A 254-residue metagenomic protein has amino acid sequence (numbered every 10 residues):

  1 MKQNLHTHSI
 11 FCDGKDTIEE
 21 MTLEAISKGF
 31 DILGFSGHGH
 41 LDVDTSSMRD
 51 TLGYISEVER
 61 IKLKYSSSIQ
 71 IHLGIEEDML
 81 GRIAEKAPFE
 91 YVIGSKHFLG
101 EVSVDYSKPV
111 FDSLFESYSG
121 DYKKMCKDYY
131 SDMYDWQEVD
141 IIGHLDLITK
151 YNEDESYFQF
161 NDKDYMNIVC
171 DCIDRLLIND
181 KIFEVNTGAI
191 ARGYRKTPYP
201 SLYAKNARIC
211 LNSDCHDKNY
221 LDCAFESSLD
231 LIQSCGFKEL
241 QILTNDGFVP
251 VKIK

Functional and structural regions predicted by a protein language model:
M1-M79, K86, T149-K163, D171-C172 (+4 more regions): An N-terminally biased module of ancient metal coordination in phosphate/nucleic-acid-related enzymes
K2-N4, I32-G34, S68-G74, E90-I93 (+4 more regions): Structural preference for beta-strand elements that scaffold enzyme active sites
M21, A25, M133-W136, L176 (+2 more regions): Generic structural signal for hydrophobic
S47-I178: Extended substrate/RNA-proximal surfaces in nucleic-acid metabolism proteins
I75-E77, V185-R192, I242-G247: Acidic carboxylate-rich catalytic motifs and surrounding loops in phosphoryl-/glycosyl-chemistry enzymes
P88, K205, C235-G236: Short, structured coil segments at secondary-structure junctions
W136-I141, N167, D230-C235, F248-K254: C-terminal functional module detector
N161-D222, L231: Active-site-adjacent C-terminal substructures of enzyme catalytic domains
